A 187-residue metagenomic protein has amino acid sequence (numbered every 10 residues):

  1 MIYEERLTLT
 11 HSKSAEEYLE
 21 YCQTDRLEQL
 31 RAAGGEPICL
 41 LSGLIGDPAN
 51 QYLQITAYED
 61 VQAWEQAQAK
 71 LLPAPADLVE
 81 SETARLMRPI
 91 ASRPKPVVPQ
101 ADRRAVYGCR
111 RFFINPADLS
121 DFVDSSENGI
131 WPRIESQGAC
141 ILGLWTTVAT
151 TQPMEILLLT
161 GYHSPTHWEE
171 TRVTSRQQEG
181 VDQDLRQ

Functional and structural regions predicted by a protein language model:
M1-E4, S14: Hydrophobic, helix-prone linear segments
Y3-L9, C39-A69, R104-F113, W145-T146 (+1 more regions): Short, well-ordered beta-strand segments in beta-rich or mixed alpha/beta enzyme and ligand-binding folds
L7-T8, E20-R26, P75-E82, R111 (+2 more regions): A generic short-segment signal for beta-strand/edge and adjacent turn/coil regions
S14-I38, L71-A74, D118-L144, R176 (+1 more regions): Short amphipathic alpha-helical segments
E16-Y18, W64-Q66, P94, S120-F122 (+1 more regions): Short acidic, gly/pro-rich beta-turn/loop elements at beta-sheet edges and active-site/ligand-binding grooves
E36-N50, L72-A105, Q137-L157, G180-Q187: Glycine-rich beta-strand-turn "strand-cap" elements at beta-sheet edges
P89-S92, F113, A117: Short acidic/polar capping segments at secondary-structure boundaries
